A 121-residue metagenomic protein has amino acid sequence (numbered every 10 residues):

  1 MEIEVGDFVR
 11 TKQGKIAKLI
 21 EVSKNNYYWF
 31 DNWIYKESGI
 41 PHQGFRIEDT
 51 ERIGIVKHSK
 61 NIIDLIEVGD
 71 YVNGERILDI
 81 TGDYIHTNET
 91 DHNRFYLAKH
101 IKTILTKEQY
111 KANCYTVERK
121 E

Functional and structural regions predicted by a protein language model:
M1-E121: Structural boundary micro-motifs
